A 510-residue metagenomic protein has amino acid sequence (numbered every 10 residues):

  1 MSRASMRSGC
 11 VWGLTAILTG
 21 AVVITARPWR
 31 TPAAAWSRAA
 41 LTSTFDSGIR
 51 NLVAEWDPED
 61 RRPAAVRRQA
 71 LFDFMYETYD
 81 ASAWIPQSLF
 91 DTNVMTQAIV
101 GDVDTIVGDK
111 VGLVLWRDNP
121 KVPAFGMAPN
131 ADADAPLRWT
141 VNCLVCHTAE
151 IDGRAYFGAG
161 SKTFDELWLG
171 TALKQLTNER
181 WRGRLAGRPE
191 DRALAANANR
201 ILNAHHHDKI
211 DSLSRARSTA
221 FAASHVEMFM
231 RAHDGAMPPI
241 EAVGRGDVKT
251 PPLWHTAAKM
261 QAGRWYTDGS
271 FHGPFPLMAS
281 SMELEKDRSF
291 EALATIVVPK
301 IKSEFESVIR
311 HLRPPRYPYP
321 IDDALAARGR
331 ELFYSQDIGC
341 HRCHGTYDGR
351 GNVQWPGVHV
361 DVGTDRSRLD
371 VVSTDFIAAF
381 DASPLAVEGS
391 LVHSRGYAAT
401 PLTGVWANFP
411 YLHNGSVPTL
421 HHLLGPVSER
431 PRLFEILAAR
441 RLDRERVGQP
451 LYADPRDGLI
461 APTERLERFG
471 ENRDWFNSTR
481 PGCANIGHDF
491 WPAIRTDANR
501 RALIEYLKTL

Functional and structural regions predicted by a protein language model:
S2-T15: N-terminal Sec-pathway targeting helices
W12-T19, L402: Hydrophobic alpha-helical targeting segments used for export or membrane insertion
I17-R27: Hydrophobic alpha-helical membrane-insertion segments, chiefly the h-region of N-terminal signal peptides
T25-L510: Periplasmic c-type cytochrome electron-transfer domains
